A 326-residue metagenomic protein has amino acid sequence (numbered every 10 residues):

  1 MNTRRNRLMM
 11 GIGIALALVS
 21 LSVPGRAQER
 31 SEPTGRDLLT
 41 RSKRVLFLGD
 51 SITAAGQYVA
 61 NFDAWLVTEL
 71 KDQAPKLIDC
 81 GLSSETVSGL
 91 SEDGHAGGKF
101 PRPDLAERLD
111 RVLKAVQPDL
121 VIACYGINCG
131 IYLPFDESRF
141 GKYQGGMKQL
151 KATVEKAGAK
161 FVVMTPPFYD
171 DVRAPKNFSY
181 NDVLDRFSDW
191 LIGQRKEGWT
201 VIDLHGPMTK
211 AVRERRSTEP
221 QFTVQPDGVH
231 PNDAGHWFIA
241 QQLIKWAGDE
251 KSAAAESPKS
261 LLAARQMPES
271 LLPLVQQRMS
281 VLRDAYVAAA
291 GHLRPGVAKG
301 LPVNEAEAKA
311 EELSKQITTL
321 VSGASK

Functional and structural regions predicted by a protein language model:
N2-I12: Bacterial N-terminal signal peptides that target proteins for export
G11-S20: Bacterial N-terminal signal peptides
A27-S84, S88-S91, K99, L109-Q117 (+2 more regions): Serine-esterase "nucleophile elbow" of acetyl-processing enzymes
E29, T40-R41, Q57, E197 (+1 more regions): Conserved catalytic region of serine esterases and O-acyltransferases that act on ester linkages in lipids
L38, L48, Y58-A60, G89-D93 (+6 more regions): Oxyanion-hole/transition-state-stabilizing segment in secreted/luminal serine hydrolases and related acyltransferases
S51-A54, L82-S88, L120, G126-Y132 (+3 more regions): Solvent-exposed loop/turn segments at secondary-structure junctions within structured extracellular/periplasmic domains
E155-K160, W199: A short helix->loop->beta-strand "cap" motif at the edges of active sites that frequently abuts
D171-H205: Substrate-gating cap/lid alpha-helix
